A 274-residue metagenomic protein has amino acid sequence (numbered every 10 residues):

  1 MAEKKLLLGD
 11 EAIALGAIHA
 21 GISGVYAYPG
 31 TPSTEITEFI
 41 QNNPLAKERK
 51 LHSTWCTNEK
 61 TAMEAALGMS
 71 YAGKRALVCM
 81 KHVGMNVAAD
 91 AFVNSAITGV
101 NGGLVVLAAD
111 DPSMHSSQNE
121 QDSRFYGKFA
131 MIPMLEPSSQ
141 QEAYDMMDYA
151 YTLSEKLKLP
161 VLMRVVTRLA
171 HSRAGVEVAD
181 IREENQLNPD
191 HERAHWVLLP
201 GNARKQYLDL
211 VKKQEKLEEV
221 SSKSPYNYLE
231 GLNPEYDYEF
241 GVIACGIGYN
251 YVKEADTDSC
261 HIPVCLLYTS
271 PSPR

Functional and structural regions predicted by a protein language model:
M1-Q140, V166-R168, E235-Y236, G248-H261: Thiamine diphosphate
Y26, G241-I243: Conserved beta-strand elements of the Class I
V93, M147-Y149, K223-Y228: Glycine-rich, charged/polar anion/phosphate-binding loops that engage phosphate groups from diverse ligands
F129-R164: Long, basic N-terminal domains or extensions that often function in RNA/ssDNA interaction or organelle/cellular
L157-E235: Conformationally flexible catalytic loops at phosphate/diphosphate-handling active centers
Y238-E239, H261-I262, S270: Gly/His-enriched, cation/cofactor- and phosphate-binding structural elements
I243-I247, L266: Structural motif
Y268-R274: Conserved small/polar residues in nucleotide/adenosyl-binding loops
